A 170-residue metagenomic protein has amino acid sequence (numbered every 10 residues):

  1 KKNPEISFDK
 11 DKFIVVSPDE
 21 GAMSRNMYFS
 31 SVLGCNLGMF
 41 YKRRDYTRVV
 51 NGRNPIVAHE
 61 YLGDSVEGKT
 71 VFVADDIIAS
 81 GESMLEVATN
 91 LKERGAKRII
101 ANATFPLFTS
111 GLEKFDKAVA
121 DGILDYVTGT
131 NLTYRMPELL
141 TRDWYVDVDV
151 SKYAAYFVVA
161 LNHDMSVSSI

Functional and structural regions predicted by a protein language model:
K1-I170: PRPP-associated nucleotide enzymes
